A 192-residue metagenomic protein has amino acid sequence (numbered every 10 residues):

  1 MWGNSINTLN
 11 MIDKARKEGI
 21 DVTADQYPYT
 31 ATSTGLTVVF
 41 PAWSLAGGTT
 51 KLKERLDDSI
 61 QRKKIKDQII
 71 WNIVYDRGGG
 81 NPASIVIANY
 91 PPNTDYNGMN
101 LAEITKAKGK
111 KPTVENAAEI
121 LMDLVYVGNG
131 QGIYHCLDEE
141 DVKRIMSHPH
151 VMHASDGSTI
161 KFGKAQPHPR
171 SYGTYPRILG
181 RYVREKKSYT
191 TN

Functional and structural regions predicted by a protein language model:
M1-T191: Active-site neighborhoods of metal-dependent hydrolases
